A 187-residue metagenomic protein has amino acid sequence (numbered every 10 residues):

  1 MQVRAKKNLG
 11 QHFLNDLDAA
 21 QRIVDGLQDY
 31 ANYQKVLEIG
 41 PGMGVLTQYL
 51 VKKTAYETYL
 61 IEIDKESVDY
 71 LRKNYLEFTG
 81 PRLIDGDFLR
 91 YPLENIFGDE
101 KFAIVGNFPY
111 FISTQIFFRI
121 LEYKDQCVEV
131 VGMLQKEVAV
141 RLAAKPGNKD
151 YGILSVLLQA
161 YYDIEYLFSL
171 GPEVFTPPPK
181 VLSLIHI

Functional and structural regions predicted by a protein language model:
M1-I185: Catalytic cores of RNA-modifying enzymes
